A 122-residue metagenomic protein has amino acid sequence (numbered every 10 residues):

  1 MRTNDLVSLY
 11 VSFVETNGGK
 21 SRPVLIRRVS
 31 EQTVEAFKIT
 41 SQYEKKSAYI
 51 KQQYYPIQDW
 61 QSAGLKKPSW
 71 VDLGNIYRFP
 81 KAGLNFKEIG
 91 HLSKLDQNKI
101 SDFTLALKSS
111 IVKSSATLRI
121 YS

Functional and structural regions predicted by a protein language model:
M1-S12: Short coil-to-beta transition motif at edge beta-strands of beta-rich domains
R2, V29, A48-I50, G64-D72: A generic structural signal for short, non-catalytic loop/turn and secondary-structure boundary residues
Y10, E44-S47, G74-Y77: Membrane-targeting and insertion segments and their boundary/processing signals
V11, K38, D59, G74-N75: Pocket-edge structural micro-motifs
E15-K20, L105-L107: Short N-terminal helix-initiation segments at or just after the protein's N-terminus
N17-S21, I26-Q61: Compact nucleic-acid interaction/catalytic patches
W60-S122: C-terminal terminal-subdomain/extension
